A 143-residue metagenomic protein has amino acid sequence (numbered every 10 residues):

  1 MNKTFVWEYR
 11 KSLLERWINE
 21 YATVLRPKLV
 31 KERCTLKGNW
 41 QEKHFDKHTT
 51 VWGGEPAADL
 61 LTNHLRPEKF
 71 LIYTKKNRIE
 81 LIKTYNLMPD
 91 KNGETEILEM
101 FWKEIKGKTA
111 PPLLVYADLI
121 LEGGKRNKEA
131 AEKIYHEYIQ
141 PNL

Functional and structural regions predicted by a protein language model:
N2-E8, K47-W52, E104-A110: Short, exposed beta-strand "edge-strand" segments with a Pro/Gly-rich flavor and a Y/T-containing core
N2-T23: Short, cationic-aromatic polyanion-contact patches
V24-L98: Short gly/ser-rich loop at a beta-strand->alpha-helix junction or flexible surface loop bordering the NTP-binding
E80-L143: Hydrophobic alpha-helical interaction segments
